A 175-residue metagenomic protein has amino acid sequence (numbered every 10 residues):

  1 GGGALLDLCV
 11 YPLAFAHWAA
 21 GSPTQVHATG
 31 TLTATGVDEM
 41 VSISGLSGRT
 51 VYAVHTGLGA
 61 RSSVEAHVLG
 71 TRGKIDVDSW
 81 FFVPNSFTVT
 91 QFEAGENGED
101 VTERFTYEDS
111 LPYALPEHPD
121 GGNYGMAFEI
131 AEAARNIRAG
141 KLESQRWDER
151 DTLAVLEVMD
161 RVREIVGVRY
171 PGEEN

Functional and structural regions predicted by a protein language model:
G1, E108-D109: Short glycine/proline- and charge-enriched loop/turn segments that cap or connect secondary-structure elements
G1-L6, T31-A34: Glycine-rich "substrate-gating" loop/helix at the edge of Rossmann-like oxidoreductase active sites
G2-L5, G122, K141: Generic anion/oxyanion-binding catalytic loop in active/binding sites
L6, V10, N123-A127, R146 (+1 more regions): Electropositive phosphate-/nucleotide-binding environments in soluble metabolic enzymes
P12-S86, T90-A94, D120, E132-A139: Contiguous beta-strand/loop segments that form the cofactor/metal-binding neighborhood of enzyme cores
A94-E108: Acidic Ser/Thr/Pro-rich low-complexity disordered segments that often serve as glycosylated linkers/stalks around
L111-A131, W147: Active-site loop of classical SDR/Rossmann-like NAD(P)-dependent oxidoreductases, centered on the catalytic Tyr-X3-Lys
E132-N175: C-terminal helix-rich "cap/oligomerization" subdomain common to oxidoreductases
